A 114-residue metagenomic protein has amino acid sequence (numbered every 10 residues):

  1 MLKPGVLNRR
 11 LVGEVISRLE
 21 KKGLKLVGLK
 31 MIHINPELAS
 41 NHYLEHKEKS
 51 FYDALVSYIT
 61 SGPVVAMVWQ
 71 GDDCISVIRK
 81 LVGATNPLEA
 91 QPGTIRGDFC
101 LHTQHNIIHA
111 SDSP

Functional and structural regions predicted by a protein language model:
M1-P114: Non-catalytic terminal and connector segments of soluble metabolic enzymes
